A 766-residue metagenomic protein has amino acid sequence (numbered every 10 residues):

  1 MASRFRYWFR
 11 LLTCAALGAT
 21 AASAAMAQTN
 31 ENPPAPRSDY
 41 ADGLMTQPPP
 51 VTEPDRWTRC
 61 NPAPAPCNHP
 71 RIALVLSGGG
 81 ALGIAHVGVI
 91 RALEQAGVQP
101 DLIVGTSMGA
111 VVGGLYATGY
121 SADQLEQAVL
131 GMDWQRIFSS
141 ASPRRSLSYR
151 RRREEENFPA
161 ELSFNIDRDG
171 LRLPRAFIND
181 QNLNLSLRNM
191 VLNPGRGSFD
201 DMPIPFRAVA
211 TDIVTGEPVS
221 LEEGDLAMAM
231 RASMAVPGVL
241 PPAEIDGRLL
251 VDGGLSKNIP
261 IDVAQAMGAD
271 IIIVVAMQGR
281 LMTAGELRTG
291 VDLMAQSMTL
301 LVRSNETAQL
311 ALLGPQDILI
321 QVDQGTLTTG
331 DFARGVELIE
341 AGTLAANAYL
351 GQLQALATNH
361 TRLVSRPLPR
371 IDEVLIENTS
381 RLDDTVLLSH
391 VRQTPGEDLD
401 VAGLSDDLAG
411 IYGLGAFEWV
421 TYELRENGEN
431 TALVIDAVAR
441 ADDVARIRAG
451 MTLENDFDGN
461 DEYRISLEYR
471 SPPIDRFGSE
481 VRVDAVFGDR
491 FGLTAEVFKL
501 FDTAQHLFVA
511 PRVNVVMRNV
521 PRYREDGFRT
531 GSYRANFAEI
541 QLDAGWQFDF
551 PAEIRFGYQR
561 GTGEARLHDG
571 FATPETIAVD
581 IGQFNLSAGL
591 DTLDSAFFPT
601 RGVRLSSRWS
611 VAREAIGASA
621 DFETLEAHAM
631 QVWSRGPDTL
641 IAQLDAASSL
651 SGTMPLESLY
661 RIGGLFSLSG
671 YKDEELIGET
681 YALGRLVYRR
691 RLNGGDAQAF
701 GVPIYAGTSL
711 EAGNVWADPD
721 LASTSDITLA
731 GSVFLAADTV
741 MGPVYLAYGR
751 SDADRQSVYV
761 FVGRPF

Functional and structural regions predicted by a protein language model:
A2, M26-T106, G114-A409, G413-V420 (+2 more regions): Patatin-like phospholipase
A2-T13: Bacterial N-terminal signal peptides that target proteins for export
L11-A21: Bacterial N-terminal signal peptides
S121, L130, T211-V214, G224-L226 (+20 more regions): Solvent-exposed coil/turn segments that connect beta secondary-structure elements in extracytoplasmic/periplasmic
A402, D407, W419-L586, Y660-I662 (+2 more regions): Gram-negative/organellar outer-membrane beta-barrel architecture
F417, D442, I474-R476, G488 (+10 more regions): Outer-membrane beta-barrel channels and translocator barrels
W419-T421, A432-V434, R446-D456, V483 (+6 more regions): C-terminal outer-membrane beta-barrel translocator/porin domains of Gram-negative envelope proteins and their
